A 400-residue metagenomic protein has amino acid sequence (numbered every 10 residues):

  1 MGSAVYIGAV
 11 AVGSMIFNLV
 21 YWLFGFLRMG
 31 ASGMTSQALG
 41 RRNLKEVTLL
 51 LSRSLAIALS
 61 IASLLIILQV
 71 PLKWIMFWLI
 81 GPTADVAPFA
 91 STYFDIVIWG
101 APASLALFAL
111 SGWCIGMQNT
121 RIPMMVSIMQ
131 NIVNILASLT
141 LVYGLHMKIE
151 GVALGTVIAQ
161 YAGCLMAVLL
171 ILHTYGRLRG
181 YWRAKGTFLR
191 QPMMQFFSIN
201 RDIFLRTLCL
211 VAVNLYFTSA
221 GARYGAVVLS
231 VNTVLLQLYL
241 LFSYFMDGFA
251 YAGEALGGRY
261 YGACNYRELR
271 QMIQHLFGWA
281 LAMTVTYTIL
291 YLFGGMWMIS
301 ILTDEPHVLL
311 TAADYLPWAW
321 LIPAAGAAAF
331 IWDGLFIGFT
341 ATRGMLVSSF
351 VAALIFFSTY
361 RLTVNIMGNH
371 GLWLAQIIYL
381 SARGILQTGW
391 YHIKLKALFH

Functional and structural regions predicted by a protein language model:
M1-G8, F77-A84, T140-M147, F204 (+4 more regions): Helix-terminus/linker motif at the lipid-water interface of multi-pass membrane proteins
V5-S14, T156, S198-I199, V227-L236 (+2 more regions): Loop-to-helix entry region at the N-terminal start of transmembrane alpha-helices in multi-pass membrane transporters
I7-I67, S104-I122, V231-F293, G326-T340 (+1 more regions): Small-residue-rich hydrophobic transmembrane alpha-helices
V20-F24, L64, I98, P102-A103 (+14 more regions): Residue-level hotspots within pore-lining transmembrane alpha-helices of multi-pass secondary transporters
G25-R28, I96-G116, P123-N131, V152-V168 (+4 more regions): Short runs within selected transmembrane alpha-helices of multi-pass transporters and secretion channels
A31-S32, L72-K73, L110, A137-S138 (+11 more regions): Hydrophobic/aromatic residues in alpha-helical transmembrane segments
T35-P102, G144-R201, G257-I322, L362-H400: Short alpha-helical transmembrane segments in multi-pass integral membrane proteins
I96, L107, M129-Q130, A159-G163 (+3 more regions): Transmembrane helical elements of multi-pass membrane transporters/channels
